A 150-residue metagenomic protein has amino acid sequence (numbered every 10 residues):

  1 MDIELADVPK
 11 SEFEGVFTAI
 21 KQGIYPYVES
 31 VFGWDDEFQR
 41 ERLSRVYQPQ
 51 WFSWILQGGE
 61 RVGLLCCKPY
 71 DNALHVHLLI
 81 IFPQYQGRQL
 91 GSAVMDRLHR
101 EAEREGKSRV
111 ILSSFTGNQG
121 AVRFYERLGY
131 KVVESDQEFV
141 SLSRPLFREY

Functional and structural regions predicted by a protein language model:
D2-T18, V133: A short beta-loop-alpha structural element at the N-terminal edge of CoA-dependent acyl/N-acetyltransferase catalytic
I24-R42: Conserved GNAT-fold acetyl-CoA-binding loop/helix
L43, Y125, Y130: Conserved active-site tyrosine of GNAT-family acetyltransferases
S44-W54, R61-G63: A short helix-loop-beta-strand connector motif used in the catalytic cores of GNAT acetyltransferases and, in some
E60-K68, H75-I80: Conserved beta-strand in the GNAT
I81, G87-R100, R123-R127: Conserved acetyl-CoA-binding loop-helix of GNAT-fold acetyltransferases
P83, I111-V122, E138-S143, F147: Conserved beta-strand-loop-alpha-helix junction that forms the acyl-donor binding cleft
A102-S114: Conserved GNAT acetyl-CoA-binding A-motif
